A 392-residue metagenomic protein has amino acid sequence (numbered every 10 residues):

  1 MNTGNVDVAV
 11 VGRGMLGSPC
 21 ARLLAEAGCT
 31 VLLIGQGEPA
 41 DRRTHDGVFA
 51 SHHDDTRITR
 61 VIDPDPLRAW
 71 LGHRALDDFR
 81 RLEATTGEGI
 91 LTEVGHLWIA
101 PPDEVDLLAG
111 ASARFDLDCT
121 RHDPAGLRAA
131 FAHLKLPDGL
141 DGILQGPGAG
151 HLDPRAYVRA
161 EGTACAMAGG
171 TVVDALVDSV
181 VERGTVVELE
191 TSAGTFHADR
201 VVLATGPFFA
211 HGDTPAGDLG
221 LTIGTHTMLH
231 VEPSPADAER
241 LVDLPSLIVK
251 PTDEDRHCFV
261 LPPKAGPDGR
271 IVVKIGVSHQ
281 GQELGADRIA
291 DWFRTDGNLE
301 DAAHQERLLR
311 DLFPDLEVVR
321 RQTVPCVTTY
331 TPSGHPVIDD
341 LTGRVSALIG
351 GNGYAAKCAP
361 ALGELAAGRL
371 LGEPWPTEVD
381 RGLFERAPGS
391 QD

Functional and structural regions predicted by a protein language model:
V6-L33: N-terminal Rossmann-like FAD-binding beta1-loop-alpha1 element of flavoenzymes
A9-V11, F196-F208, G363: Short hydrophobic core segments
R22-E26, G89-L91, P207-G343: Active-site substrate-recognition segment that forms the wall of the catalytic cavity or substrate channel
E26-S51: Glycine-rich FAD pyrophosphate-binding loop
D54-H133, H257-C258: Dinucleotide-binding Rossmann-like beta1-alpha1 core, especially the glycine-rich loop that anchors the ADP
I99-G169, V173-D174, S179-R183: Flavin (FAD/FMN) cofactor-binding and adjacent substrate-gating region of FAD-dependent oxidoreductase domains
S179-F196: Conserved beta-strand-loop-beta-strand element in the redox core of flavoprotein oxidoreductases
R307-D392: C-terminal catalytic lobe of FAD-dependent flavoproteins
